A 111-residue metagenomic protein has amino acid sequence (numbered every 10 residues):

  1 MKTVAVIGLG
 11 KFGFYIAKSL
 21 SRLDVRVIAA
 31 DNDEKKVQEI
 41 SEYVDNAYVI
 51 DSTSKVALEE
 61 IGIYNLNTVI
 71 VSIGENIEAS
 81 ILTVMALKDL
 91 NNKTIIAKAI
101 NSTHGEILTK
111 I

Functional and structural regions predicted by a protein language model:
M1-I111: Cytosolic regulatory regions of ion transport systems
